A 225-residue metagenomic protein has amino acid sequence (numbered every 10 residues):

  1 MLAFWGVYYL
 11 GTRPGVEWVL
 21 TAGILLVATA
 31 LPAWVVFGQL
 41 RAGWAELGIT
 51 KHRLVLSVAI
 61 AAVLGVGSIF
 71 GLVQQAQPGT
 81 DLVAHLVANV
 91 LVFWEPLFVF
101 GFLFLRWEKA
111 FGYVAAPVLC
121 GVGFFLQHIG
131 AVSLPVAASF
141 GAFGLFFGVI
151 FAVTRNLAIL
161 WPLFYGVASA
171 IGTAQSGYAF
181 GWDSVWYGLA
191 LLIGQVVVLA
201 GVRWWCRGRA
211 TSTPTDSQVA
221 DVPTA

Functional and structural regions predicted by a protein language model:
M1-F37, S57, W186-L192: Alpha-helical transmembrane segments in multi-pass membrane proteins
L2-Y9, L64-L72, G121-G130, F164-S176: Aromatic-anchored segments of alpha-helical transmembrane domains
V19-G23, Q75-L86, S133-S139, S184-W186: Juxtamembrane helix-entry segments on the extracytoplasmic side of multipass membrane proteins
I24-T29, V87, P96, S139-G144 (+1 more regions): Hydrophobic core segments of transmembrane alpha-helices in multi-pass, intramembrane catalytic enzymes
G38-A45, G201-V219: Membrane-interface capping segments at transmembrane-helix boundaries
V55-A59, H85-L86, V114-L119, A138 (+2 more regions): Hydrophobic alpha-helical transmembrane segments
V73-S133: Function-critical hydrophobic alpha-helical transmembrane segments in multi-pass membrane proteins
V136-G194, V202: Functionally important transmembrane alpha-helices
